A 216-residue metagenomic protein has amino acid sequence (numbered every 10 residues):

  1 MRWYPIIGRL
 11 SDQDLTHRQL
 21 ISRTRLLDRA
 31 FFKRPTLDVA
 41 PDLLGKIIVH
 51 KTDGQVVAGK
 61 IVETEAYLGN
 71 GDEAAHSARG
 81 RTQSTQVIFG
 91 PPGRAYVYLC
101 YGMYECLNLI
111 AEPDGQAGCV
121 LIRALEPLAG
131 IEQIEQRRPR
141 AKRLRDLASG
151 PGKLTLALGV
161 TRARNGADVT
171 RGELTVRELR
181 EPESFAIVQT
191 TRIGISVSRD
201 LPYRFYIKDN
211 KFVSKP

Functional and structural regions predicted by a protein language model:
G8-P216: Conserved, well-structured core segments that form or line functional sites
